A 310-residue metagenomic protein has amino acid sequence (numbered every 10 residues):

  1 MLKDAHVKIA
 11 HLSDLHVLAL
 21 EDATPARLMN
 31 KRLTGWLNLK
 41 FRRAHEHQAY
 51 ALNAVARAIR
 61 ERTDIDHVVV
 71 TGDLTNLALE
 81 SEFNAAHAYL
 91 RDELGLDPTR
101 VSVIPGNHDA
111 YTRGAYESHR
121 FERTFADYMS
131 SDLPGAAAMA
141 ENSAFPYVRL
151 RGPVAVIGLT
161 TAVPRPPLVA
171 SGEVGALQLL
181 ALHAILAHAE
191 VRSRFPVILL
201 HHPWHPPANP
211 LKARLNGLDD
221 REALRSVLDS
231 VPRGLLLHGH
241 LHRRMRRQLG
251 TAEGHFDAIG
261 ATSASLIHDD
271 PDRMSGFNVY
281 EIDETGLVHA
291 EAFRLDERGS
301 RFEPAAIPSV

Functional and structural regions predicted by a protein language model:
M1-A10, A144-G158, S193-F195, L249-D257: Beta-strand-turn-beta hairpins that frame and shape the catalytic cleft of phosphate-ester-processing enzymes
M1-E82: N-terminal active-site segment of His-dependent metallophosphoesterases
K3-A5, I282-V310: A short C-terminal boundary segment appended to hydrolase-like catalytic domains
H11-S13, H67-G72, R100-N107, T160 (+3 more regions): Active-site neighborhood of phospho(di)ester-bond hydrolases with catalytic His/Asp-centered motifs
H16-L20, N76-L79, N107-A115, P164-V169 (+3 more regions): Active-site environment of divalent metal-dependent phosphoester hydrolases
A85-A181, S226, G276-V279: Extended active-site neighborhood of metal-dependent phosphoesterases/phosphodiesterases
R165-E173, A189-G234, L241: Active-site-proximal segments of metal-dependent phosphoesterases and phosphodiesterases across multiple
L211-T285: Conserved beta-sheet core of the metallophosphoesterase superfamily
